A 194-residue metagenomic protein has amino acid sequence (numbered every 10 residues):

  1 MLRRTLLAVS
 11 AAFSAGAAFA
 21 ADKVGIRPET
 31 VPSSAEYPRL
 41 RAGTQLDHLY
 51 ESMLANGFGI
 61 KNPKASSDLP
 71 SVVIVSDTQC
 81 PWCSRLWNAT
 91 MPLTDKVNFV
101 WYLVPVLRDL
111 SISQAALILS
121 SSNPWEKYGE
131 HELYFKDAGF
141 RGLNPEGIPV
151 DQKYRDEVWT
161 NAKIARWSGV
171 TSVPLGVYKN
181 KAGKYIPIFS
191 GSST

Functional and structural regions predicted by a protein language model:
M1, A20, M53, D77 (+2 more regions): Poly-acidic low-complexity segments
R3-L7: N-terminal export leaders
A8-V9, F13-I74, T78-L110, G147-S172 (+1 more regions): Extracytoplasmic thiol/disulfide redox context detector
R108-S193: Thiol/selenol-based redox catalytic cores and closely related redox-interacting motifs
